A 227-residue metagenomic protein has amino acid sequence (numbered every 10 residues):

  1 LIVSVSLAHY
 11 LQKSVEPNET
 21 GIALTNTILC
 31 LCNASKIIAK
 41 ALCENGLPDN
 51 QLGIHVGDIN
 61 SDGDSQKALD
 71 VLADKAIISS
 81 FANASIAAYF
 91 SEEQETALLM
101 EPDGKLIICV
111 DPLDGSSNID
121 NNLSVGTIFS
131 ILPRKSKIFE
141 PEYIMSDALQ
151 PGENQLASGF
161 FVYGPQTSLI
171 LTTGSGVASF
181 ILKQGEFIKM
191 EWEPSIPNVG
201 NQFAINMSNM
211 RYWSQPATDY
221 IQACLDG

Functional and structural regions predicted by a protein language model:
L1-D49, V56-N60, V71-G227: IMPase-like, lithium-sensitive Mg2+-dependent phosphomonoesterase catalytic core
D64-K67: Alpha-helical scaffold segments that form or flank carboxylate-/histidine-based iron centers
